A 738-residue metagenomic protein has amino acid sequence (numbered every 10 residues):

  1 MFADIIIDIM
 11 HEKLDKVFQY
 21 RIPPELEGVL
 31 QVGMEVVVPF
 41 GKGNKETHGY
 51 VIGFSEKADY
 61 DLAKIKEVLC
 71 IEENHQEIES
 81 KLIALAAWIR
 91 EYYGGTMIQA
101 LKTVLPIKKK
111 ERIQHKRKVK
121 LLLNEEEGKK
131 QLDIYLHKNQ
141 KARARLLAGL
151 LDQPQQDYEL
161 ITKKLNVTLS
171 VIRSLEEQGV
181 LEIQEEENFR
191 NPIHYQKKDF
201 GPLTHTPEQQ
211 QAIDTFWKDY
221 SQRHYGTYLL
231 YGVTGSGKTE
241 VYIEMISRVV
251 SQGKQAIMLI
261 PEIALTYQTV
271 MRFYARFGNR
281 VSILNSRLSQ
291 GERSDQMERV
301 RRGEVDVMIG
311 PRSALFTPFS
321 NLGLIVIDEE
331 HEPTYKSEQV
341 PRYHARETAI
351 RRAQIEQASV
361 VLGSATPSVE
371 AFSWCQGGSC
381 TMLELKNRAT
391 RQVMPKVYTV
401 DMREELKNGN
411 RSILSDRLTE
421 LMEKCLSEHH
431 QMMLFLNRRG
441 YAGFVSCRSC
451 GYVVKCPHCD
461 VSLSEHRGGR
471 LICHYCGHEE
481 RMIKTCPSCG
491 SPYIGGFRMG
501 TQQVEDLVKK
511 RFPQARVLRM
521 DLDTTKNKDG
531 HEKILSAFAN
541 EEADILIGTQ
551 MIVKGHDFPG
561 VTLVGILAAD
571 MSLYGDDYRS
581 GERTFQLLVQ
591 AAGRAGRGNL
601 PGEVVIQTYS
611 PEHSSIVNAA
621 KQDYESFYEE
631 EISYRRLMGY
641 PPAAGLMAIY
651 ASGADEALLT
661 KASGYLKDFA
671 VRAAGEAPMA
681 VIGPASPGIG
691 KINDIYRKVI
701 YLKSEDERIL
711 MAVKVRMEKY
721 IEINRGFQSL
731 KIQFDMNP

Functional and structural regions predicted by a protein language model:
M1-S364, Q376-Q392, E676, R708-V715 (+1 more regions): Accessory, non-ATPase domains that flank or precede helicase/AAA+ motor cores in DNA-metabolism machines
F2, D15, N44, H429 (+4 more regions): A general secondary-structure signal for short beta-strands and their flanking turns/coil in non-transmembrane regions
G53-S55, L105, E185-E187, L436-R438 (+4 more regions): A general secondary-structure junction signal
D59-E72, P687, I692-E705: Solvent-exposed, membrane-proximal periplasmic/extracellular interface segments of envelope transport and secretion
F200-T206, Q210, D214, R223-T660 (+3 more regions): Inter-lobe coupling/hinge segments of SF2-like helicase ATPases
A657-R672: Extracytoplasmic/periplasmic
D668, R672-Y696, M717, I732 (+1 more regions): A carboxyl-terminal module marker
